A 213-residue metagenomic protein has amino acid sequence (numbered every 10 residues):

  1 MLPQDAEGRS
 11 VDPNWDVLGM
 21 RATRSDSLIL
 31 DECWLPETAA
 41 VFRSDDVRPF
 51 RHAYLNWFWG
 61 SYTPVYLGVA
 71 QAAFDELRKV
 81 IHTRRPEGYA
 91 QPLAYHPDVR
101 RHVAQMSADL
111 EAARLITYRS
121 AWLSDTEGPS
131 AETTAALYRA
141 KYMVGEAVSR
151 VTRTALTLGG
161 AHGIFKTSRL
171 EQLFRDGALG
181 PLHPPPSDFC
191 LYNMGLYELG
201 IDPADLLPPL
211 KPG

Functional and structural regions predicted by a protein language model:
M1-V11: A short core secondary-structure module
V17-L110: Glycine-rich beta->alpha junctions and the first turn(s) of the following alpha-helix
G68, A104, A108-E111, Y138 (+2 more regions): Generic structural signal for well-ordered, non-transmembrane alpha-helical segments in soluble/cytosolic regions
R78-I81, A113-R119, S149-R150: Extended, amphipathic, non-transmembrane alpha-helical segments
P86-A90, P129-S130, T167: Flexible, glycine/charged-enriched surface loops at secondary-structure junctions
E111-M143, L156-I164: C-terminal helix-coil-helix/basic helical segment that borders enzyme active sites and/or dimer interfaces and provides
R150-T157, D188-Y192: Short segments within alpha-helical structural elements
A161-G213: Glycine-rich phosphate/cofactor-binding loops in nucleotide/flavin-utilizing enzymes
